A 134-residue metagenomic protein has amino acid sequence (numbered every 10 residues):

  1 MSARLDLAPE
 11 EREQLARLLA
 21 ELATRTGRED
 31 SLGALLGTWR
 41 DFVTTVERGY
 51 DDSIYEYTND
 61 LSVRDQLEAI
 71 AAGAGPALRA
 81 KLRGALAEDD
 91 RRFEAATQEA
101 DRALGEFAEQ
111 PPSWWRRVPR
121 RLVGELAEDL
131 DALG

Functional and structural regions predicted by a protein language model:
S2-E47: Short terminal alpha-helical segments
R4, L61-R64, F93, L104: Non-catalytic effector/regulatory segments
L5, S53-T58: A short, ordered amphipathic alpha-helix with a cationic face
Q14, S31, V63-Q66, L78: Structural recognition of alpha-solenoid helical scaffolds
T26-D30, R48-Y55, P76-R79: Charged, low-complexity interaction regions
E56-G73: Amphipathic, non-membrane alpha-helical rod segments
A74, L78-G134: Amphipathic alpha-helical binding modules
